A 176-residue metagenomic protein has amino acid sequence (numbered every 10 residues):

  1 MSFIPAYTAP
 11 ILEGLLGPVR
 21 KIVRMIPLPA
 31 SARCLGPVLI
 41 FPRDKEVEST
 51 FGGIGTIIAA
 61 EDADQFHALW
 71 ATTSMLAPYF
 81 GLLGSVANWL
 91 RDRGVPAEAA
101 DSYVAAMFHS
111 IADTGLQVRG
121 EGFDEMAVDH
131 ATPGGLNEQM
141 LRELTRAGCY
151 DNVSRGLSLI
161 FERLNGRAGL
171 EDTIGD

Functional and structural regions predicted by a protein language model:
M1, V23-M25, I58: Hydrophobic/aromatic beta-strand patches that form the interior of the parallel beta-sheet core in alpha/beta enzyme
M1-T8: ADP-ribose/adenylate-binding Rossmann-like module
A6, G81-S85, E138: A generic alpha-helix surface/boundary motif
A9, S31: Flexible, glycine-rich phosphate/dinucleotide-binding loops and adjacent beta-alpha linkers at cofactor/substrate
I11-K21, L35-R119, F161-R167: Internal alpha-helical scaffold of NAD(P)-dependent oxidoreductase catalytic cores
A32-L35, G134-L136: A short, glycine/Asx- and small/polar-enriched loop/turn that sits immediately N-terminal to a beta-strand
A105, H109-D176: NAD(P)-dependent Rossmann-like dehydrogenase/reductase catalytic/cofactor-binding core
